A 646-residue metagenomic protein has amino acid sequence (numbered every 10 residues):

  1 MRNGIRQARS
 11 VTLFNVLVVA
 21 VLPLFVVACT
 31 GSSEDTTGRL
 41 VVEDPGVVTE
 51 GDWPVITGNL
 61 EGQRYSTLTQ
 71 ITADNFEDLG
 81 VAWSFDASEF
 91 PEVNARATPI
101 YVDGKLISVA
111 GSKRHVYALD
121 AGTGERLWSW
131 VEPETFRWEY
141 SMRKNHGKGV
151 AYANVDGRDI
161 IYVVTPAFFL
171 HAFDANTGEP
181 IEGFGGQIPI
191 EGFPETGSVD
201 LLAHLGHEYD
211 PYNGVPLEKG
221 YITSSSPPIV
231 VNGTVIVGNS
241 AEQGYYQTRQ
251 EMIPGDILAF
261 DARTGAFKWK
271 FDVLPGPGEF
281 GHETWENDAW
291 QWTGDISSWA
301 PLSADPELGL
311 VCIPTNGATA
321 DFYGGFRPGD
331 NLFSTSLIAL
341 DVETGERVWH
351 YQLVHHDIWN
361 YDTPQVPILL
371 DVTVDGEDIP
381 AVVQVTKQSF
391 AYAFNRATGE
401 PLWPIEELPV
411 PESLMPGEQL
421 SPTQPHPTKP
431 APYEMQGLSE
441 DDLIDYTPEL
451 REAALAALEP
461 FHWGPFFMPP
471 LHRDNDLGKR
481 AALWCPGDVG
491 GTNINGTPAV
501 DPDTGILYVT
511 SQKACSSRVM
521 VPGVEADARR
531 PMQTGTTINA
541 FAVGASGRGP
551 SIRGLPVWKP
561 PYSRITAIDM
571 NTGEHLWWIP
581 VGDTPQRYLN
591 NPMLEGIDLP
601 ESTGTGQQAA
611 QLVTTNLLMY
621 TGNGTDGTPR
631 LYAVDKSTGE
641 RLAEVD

Functional and structural regions predicted by a protein language model:
M1-V11: N-terminal secretory signal peptides that target proteins for export/translocation
R9-V21: Sec-dependent N-terminal signal peptides
F25-A28: C-terminal motif of bacterial Sec signal peptides marking the signal peptidase cleavage site
S33-T69, S421-P432, L438, D442-L455: N-terminal pre-domain segments of enzymes
W53-T57, E92-H115, S141-F169, G220-Q247 (+10 more regions): Repeat-blade elements of multi-bladed beta-propeller folds
S66-S108, R480-G490: Asp/Glu-centered strand-loop micro-motifs enriched in Gly/Pro and often flanked by an aromatic residue
D74-S88, V116-Y140, D156, L170-K219 (+10 more regions): Extracytoplasmic/lumenal domain signature
Q424, T428-A514, R564-A567: Long, low-complexity segments enriched in small/aliphatic residues
